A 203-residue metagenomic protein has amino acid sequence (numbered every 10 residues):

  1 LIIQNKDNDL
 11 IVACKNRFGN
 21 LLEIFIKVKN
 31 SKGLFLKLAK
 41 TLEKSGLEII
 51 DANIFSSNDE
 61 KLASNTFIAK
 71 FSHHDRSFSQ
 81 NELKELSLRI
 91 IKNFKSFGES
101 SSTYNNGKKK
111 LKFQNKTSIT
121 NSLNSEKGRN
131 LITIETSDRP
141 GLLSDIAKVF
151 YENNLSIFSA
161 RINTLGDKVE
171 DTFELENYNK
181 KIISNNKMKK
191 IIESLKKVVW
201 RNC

Functional and structural regions predicted by a protein language model:
L1-C203: Regulatory modules associated with amino-acid/nitrogen control
